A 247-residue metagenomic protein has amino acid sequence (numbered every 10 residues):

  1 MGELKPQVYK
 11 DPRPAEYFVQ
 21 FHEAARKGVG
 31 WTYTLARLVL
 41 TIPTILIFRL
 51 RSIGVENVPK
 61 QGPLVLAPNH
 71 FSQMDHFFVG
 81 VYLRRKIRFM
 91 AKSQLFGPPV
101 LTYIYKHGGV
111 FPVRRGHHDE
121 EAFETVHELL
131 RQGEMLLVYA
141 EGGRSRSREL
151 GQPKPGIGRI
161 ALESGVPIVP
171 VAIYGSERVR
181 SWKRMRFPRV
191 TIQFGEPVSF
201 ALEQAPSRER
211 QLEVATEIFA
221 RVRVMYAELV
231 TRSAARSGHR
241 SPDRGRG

Functional and structural regions predicted by a protein language model:
M1-T32, E121-G247: Non-catalytic C-terminal accessory region of glycerolipid acyltransferases and related lyso-lipid remodeling enzymes
G2-G54, K60, F78, R85 (+1 more regions): A transmembrane-helix-recognition feature enriched in membrane-embedded lipid enzymes and envelope glyco-/phospholipid
T32, P59-H117, T125: Catalytic core of membrane glycerolipid acyltransferases/transacylases, capturing the structured, soluble-facing
V39-T41, H107-V113, A140-R144: Short, basic, glycine/proline-bearing loop/turn elements
F48, G116-D119, L150: A conditional alpha-helix N-cap/helix-loop micro-motif detector
S52, F89, V110-P112, I168 (+1 more regions): Conserved beta-strand scaffold positions in the cores of enzyme catalytic domains, especially in NTP/NDP-utilizing
V55, N69, K92, G116 (+2 more regions): Generic beta-structure capping elements
E56, H118, Y174: Residue-level "edge-of-site" marker
